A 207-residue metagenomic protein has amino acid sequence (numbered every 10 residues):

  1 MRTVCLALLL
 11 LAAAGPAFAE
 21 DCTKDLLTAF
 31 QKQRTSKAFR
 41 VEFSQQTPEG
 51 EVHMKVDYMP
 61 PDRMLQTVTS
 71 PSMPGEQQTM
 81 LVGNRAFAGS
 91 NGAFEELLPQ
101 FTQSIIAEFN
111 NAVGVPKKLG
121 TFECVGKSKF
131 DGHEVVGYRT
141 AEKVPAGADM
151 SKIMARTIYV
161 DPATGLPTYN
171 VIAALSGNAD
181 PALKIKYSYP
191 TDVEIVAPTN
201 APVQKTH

Functional and structural regions predicted by a protein language model:
M1-V4: Positively charged n-region of N-terminal signal peptides that target proteins for export
L11, G15-R63, E194-H207: N-terminal leader/targeting segments and the immediate start of mature chains
E20-L27, N84-D149: Flexible, processing/modification-adjacent segments and terminal tails in exported/periplasmic/extracellular proteins
Q31-K32, M54-M59, Q78-M80, E123-S128 (+1 more regions): Short, exposed beta-strand/loop patches in secreted or surface proteins that constitute
T35-E42, P60-T67, D131-R139, T164-N170: Short, hydrophobic/aromatic-rich segments at coil-to-beta transitions
S44-Q46, T67-S72, G89-G92, E142 (+1 more regions): Beta-turn initiation residues at beta-strand->coil junctions
E51-N111, D180: An acidic-aromatic
E134-K205: Gly/Pro-enriched, hydrophobic low-complexity segments that function as extracytoplasmic propeptides/linkers
